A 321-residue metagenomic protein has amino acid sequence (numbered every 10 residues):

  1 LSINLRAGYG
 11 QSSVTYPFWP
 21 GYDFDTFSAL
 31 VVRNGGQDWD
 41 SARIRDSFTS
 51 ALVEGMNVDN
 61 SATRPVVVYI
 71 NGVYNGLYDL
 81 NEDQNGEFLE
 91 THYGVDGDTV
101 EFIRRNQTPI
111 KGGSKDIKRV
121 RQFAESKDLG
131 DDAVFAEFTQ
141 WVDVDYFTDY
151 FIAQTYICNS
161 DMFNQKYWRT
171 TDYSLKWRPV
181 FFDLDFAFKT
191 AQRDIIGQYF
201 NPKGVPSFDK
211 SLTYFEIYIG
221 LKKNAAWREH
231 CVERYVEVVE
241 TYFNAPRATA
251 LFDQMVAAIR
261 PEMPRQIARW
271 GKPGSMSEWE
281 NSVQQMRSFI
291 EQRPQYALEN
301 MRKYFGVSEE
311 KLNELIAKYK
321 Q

Functional and structural regions predicted by a protein language model:
L1-K115: Conserved ATP-binding subdomain of kinase catalytic cores across diverse folds
D38, G55, V66-Y69, V73-Y78 (+1 more regions): Middle-to-C-terminal accessory/interaction subdomains
